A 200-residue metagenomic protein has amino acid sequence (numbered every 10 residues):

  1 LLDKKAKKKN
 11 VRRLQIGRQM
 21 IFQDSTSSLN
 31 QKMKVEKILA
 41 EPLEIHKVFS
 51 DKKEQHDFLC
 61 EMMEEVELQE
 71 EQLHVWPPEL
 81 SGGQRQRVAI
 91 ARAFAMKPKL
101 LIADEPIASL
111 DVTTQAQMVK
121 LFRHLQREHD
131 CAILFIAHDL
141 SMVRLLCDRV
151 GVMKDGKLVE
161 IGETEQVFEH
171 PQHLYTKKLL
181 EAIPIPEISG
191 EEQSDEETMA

Functional and structural regions predicted by a protein language model:
K53-E71, L180-E181: Conserved ABC ATPase "signature" region
W76-L80, Q84: Conserved ABC ATPase signature
I90, M118: Hydrophobic anchor residue at the start of the ABC signature
K97: Conserved catalytic motifs of ABC-family nucleotide-binding domains
V143-L145: A short, surface-exposed alpha-helical micro-motif characterized by mixed small hydrophobic and charged/polar residues
E163-A200: Short catalytic/signature loops enriched in Gly
